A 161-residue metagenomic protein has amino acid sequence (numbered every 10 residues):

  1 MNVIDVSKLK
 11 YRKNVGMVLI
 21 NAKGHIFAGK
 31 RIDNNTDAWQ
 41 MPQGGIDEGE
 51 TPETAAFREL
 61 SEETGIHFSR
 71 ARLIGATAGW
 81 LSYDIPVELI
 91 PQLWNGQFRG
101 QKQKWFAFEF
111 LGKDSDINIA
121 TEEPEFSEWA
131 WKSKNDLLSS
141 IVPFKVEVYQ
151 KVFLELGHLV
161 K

Functional and structural regions predicted by a protein language model:
M1-A22, G96: Acidic, metal-coordinating catalytic segment for phosphate/diphosphate chemistry, firing primarily on the Nudix
Y11, P52, K145, Y149: Hydrophobic (often cysteine-bearing) scaffold residues that line and stabilize catalytic clefts of nucleotide/cofactor
G16-V18, H25-I26, W105-A107: Residues embedded in well-ordered beta-strands
N21, H25-F68, I74: Conserved Nudix-box catalytic region and its N-terminal flanking loop in Nudix hydrolases and closely related
K30, I141, F153: Short, flexible helix/strand-to-coil boundary loops that buttress conserved ligand/catalytic motifs in alpha/beta
T77-D116, A130: Active-site-adjacent beta-strand/loop module that shapes the phosphate/pyrophosphate-binding cleft
K102-G112, D116-V148: NUDIX/MutT-family hydrolases
L154-K161: Generic C-terminal helix-cap and adjacent flexible tail
